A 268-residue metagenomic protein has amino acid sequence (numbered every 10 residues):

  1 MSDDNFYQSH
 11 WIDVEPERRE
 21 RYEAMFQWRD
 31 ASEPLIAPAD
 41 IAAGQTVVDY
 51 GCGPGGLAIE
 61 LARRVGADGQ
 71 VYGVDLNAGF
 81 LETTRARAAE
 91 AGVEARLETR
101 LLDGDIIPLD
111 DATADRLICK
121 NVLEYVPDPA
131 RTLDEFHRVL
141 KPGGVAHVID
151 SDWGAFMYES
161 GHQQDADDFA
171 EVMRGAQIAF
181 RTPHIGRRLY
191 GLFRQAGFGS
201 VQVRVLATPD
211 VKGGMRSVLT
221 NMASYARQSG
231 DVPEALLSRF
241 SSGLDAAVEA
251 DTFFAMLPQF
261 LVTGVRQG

Functional and structural regions predicted by a protein language model:
S2-R21, M25, Q202-A255: C-terminal helical/coil "lid" or tail adjacent to the Rossmann-like core of SAM-dependent
F26-T46, E60: Conserved alpha-helix/loop element of class I SAM-dependent methyltransferases that forms part of the SAM/SAH-binding
V48-Y50, P54-I106: Class I SAM-dependent methyltransferase SAM/SAH-binding core
D105-R116: A short acidic, Gly/Pro-enriched loop at the edge of an enzyme's catalytic core that lines a small-molecule cofactor
D115-D128: A short SAM/SAH-binding and catalytic strip from SAM-dependent methyltransferases
A130-V145: A short glycine-rich, Lys/Arg-flanked "PGG" loop and its adjoining helix->strand segment in the class I
H147-G213: Conserved catalytic/acceptor-binding region of the Class I
A196-G199, Q259-G268: Core SAM-dependent methyltransferase catalytic element
